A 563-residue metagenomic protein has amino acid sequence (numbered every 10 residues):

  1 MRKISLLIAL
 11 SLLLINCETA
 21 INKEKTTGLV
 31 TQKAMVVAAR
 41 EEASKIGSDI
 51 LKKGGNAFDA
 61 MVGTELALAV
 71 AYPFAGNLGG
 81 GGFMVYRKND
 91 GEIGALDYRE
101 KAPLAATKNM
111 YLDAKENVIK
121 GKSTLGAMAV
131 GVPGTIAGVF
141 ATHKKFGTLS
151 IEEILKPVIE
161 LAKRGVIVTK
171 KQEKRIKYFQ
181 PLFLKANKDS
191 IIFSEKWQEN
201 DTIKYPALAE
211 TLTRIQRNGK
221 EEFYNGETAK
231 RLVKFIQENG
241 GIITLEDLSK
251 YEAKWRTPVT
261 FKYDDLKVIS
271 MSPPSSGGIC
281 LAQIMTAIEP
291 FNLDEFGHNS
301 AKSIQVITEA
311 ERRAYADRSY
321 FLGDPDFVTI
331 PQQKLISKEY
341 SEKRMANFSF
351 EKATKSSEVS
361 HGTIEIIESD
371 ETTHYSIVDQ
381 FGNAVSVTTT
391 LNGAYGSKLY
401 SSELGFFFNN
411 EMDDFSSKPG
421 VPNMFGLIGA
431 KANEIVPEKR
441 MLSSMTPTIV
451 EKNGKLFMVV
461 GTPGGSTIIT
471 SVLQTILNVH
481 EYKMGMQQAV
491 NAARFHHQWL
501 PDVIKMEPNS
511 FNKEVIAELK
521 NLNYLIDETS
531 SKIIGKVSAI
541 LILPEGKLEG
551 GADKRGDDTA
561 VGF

Functional and structural regions predicted by a protein language model:
M1-I4: Positively charged n-region of N-terminal signal peptides that target proteins for export
I15-N16: C-terminal motif of bacterial Sec signal peptides marking the signal peptidase cleavage site
T19-K45, D49, A57-N225, A229-S272 (+6 more regions): Noncatalytic scaffold domains of N-terminal-nucleophile
F58-T64, E152-K163, K230-V233, H298-Y315 (+1 more regions): Short, well-structured alpha-helical segments that form the helix of a local strand-helix-strand
V70-A95, I242-T244, A384-K452, M486: Active-site rim segments in enzyme catalytic domains, especially the processed small/beta chain of N-terminal
P290-T390, Y400-L404, P419-G420, I428 (+1 more regions): Internal maturation/activation junctions in enzymes
T308, S416-F495, W499: Conserved catalytic alpha/beta cores of large enzymes that bind or transform nucleotide phosphates and polynucleotides
K439, E481-K532: Extended C-terminal subregions enriched in glycine
